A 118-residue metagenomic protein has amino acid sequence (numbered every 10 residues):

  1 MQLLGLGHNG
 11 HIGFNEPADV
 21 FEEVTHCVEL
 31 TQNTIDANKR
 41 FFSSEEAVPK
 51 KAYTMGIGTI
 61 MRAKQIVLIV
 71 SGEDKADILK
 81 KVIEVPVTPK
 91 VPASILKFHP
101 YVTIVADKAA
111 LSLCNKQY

Functional and structural regions predicted by a protein language model:
M1-Y118: Conserved phosphate- and dinucleotide-binding cores of soluble alpha/beta proteins, encompassing both enzyme active
